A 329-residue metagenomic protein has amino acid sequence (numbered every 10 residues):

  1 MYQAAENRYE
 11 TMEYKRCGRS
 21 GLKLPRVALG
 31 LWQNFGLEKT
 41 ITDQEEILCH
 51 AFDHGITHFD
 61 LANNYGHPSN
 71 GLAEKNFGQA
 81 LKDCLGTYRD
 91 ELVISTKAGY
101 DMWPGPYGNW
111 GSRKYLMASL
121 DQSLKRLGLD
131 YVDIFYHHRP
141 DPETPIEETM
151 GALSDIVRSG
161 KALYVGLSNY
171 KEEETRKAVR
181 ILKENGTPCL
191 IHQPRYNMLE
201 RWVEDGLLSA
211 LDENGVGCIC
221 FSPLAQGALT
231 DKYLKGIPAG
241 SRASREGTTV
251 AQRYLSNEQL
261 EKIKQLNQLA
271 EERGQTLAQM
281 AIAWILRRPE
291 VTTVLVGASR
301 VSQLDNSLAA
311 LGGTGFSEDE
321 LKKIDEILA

Functional and structural regions predicted by a protein language model:
M1-L92: N-terminal binding-site loop/beta-alpha segment at the start of enzyme catalytic domains that lines or forms
Y2-E6, T11, T144-A329: Beta/alpha (TIM)-barrel catalytic core signal, keyed to glycine-rich beta->alpha loops juxtaposed to Asp/Glu that bind
G18-G36, S95-G108, Y131, Y136: N-terminal small/glycine-rich loop or linker at the start of catalytic domains across soluble metabolic enzymes
P25-L29, F59-L61, L92-T96, F135-H137 (+4 more regions): Hydrophobic faces of well-ordered beta-strands that scaffold small-molecule active sites in alpha/beta enzyme cores
K39-D43, S69-L72, N76, Y107-Y115 (+2 more regions): Alpha-helix N-cap and loop-to-helix initiation/capping positions
T40-A51, G111-L127, T175-V179: Short, acidic/polar
L85, D121-D130, G274: Phosphate/pyrophosphate-binding loops at sites that engage ATP/ADP/AMP, CoA/4′-phosphopantetheine, polyphosphate
L124-T144: Active-site groove signature of glycoside hydrolases
